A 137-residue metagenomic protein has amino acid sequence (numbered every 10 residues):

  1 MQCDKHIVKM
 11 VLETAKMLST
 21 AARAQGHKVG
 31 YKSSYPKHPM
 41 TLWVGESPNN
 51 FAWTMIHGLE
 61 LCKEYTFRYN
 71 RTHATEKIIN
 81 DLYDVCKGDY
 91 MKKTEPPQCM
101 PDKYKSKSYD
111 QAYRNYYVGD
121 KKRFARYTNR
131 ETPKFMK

Functional and structural regions predicted by a protein language model:
M1-K37, T41-K137: Sequence termini and other peripheral, non-core segments
